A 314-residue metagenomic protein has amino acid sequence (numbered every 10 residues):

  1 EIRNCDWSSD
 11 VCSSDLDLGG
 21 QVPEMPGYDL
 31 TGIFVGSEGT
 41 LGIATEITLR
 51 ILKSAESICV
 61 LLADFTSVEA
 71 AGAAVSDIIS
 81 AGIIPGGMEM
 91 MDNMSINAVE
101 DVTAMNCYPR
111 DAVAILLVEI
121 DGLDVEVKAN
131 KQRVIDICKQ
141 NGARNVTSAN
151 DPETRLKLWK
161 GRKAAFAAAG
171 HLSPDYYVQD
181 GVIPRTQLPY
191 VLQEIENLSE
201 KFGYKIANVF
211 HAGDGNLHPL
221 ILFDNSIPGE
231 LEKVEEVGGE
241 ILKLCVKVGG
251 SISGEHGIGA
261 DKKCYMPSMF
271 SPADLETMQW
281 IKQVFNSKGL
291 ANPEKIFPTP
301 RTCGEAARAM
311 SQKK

Functional and structural regions predicted by a protein language model:
E1-V11: Single conserved hydrophobic/aromatic residue that forms the stacking wall/gate of nucleotide- or nucleobase-binding
Q21-M25, F34: Flexible, small-/acidic-enriched active-site or ligand-binding loops
L49-K53, C59-V237, L244, V248: C-terminal substrate-recognition/cap domain of FAD-linked oxidoreductases
M94, A212-N216, G257-C264, P298: Small/polar glycine-rich anion-binding or flexible loop at a beta-alpha turn
F210, S251-I258, P293-I296: Short acidic/histidine-rich active-site segments
G238-T277: C-terminal structured "cap/appendage" subdomains that terminate the fold
K263-K314: Activity-critical C-terminal alpha-helical subdomain
